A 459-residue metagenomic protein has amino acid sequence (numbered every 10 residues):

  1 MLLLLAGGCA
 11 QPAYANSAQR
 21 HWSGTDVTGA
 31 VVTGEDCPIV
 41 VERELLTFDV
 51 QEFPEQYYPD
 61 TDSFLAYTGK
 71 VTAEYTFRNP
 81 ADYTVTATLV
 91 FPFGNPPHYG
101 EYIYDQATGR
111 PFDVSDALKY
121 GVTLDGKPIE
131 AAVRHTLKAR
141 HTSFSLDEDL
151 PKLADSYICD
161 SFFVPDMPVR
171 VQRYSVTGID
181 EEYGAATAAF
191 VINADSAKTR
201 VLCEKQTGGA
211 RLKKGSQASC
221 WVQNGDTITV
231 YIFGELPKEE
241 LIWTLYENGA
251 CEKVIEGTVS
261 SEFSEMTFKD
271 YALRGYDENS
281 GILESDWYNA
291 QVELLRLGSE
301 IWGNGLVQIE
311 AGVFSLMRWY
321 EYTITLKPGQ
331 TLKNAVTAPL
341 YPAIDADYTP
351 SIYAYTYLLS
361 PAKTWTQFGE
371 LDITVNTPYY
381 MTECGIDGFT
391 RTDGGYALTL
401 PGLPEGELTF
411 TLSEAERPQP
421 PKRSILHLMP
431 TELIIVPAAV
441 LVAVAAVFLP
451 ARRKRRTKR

Functional and structural regions predicted by a protein language model:
Y14-P92, E370: Early extracytoplasmic/domain-onset interaction patches
L46-D49, P59-S63, E74-R78, A218-C220 (+4 more regions): Beta-strand-rich interaction surfaces with strong enrichment in secreted/lumenal proteins
P80-V85, V90-L118, P128-E130, T136-H141 (+2 more regions): Surface-exposed, acidic/Ser/Thr-rich flexible loop segments
R140, G215, Q223-G225, K327-T331 (+2 more regions): Solvent-exposed, conformationally flexible loop/turn segments
C220-F314: Long, low-complexity, polar/charged, intrinsically disordered or flexibly structured peripheral segments
D387-Q419: Extended, hydrophilic extramembrane loops/domains of integral membrane proteins
Q419-A439: Juxtamembrane/start-of-transmembrane alpha-helix segments at the extracytoplasmic/lumenal side of membrane anchors
A443-R459: C-terminal membrane-anchoring or membrane-association module
